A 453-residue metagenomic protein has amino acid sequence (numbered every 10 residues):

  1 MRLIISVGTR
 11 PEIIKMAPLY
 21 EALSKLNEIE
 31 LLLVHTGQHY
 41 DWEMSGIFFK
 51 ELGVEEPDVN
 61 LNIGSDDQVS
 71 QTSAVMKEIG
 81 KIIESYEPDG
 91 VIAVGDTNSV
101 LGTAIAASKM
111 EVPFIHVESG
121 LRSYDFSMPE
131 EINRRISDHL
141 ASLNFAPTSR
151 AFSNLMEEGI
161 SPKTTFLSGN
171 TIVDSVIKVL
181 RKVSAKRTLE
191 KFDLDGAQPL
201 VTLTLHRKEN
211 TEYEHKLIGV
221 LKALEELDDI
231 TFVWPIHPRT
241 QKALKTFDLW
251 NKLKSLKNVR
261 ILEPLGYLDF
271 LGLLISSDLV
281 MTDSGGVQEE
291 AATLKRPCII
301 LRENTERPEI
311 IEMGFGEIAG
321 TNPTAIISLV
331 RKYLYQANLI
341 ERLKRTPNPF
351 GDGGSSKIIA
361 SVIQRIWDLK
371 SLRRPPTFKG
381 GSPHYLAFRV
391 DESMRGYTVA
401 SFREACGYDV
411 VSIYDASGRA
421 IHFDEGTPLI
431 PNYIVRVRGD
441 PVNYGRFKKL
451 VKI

Functional and structural regions predicted by a protein language model:
I4-V7, E12-A22, F48, N60-I160: Active-site and donor-binding regions of nucleotide-sugar-utilizing enzymes
I29-Q71: Conserved nucleotide-sugar phosphate-binding/catalytic loop shared by glycosyltransferases and other
Q38-D41, G46, S184-S276: Donor-nucleotide binding loops and adjacent catalytic segments primarily of GT-B fold Leloir glycosyltransferases
H39-E43, L140-K216, A319: A nucleotide-sugar donor-handling region in carbohydrate enzymes
A93-V94, H116, N144, G272-I311: A donor-sugar binding/catalytic signature common to diverse glycosyltransferases and related nucleotide-sugar
R307-R331, K344-P349, G353: Change "using UDP/GDP/dTDP sugars" to "using nucleotide sugars
Y335-S382: C-terminal amphipathic helix plus adjacent low-complexity, charged tail appended to glycosyltransferase catalytic
V390-F447, V451: Cytosolic Rossmann-like ligand/nucleotide-binding regulatory domains
